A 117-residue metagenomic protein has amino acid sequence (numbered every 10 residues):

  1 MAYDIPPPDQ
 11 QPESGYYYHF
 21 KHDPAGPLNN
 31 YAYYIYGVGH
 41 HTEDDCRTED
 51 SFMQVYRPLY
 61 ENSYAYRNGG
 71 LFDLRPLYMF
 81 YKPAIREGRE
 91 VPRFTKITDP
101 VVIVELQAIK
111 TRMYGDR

Functional and structural regions predicted by a protein language model:
A2-R117: Mixed-charge, low-complexity intrinsically disordered regions
